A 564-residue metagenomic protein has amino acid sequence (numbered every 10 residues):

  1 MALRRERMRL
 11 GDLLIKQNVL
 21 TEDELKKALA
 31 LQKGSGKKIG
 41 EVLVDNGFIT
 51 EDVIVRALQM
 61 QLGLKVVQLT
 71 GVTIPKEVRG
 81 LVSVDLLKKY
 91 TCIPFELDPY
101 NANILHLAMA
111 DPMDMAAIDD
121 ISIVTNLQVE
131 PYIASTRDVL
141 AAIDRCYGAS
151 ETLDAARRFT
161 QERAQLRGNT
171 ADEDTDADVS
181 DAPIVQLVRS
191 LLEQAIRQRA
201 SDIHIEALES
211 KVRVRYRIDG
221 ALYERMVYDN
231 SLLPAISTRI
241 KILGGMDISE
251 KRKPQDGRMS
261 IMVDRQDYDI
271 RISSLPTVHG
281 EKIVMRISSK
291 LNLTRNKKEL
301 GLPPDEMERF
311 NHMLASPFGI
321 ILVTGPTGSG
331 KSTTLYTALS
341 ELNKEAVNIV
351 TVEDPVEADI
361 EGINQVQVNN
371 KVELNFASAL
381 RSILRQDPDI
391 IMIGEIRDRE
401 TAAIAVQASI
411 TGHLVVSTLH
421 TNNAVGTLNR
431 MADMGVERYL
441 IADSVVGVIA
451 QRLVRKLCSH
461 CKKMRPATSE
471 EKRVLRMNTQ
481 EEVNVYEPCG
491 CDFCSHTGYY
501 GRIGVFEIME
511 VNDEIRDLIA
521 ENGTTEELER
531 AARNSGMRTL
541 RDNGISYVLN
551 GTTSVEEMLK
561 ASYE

Functional and structural regions predicted by a protein language model:
M1-I39, V44-L62: An alpha-helical, amphipathic repeat domain used for nucleic-acid recognition, typified by the mTERF helical solenoid
R4, I15, K33, A108-M115 (+6 more regions): Ordered, soluble secondary-structure elements with a strong preference for glycine-centered loop motifs and nearby
E24, I54, A117-D120, V139-A142 (+5 more regions): Hydrophobic side chains in well-ordered alpha-helices
L25-K26, K65-V72, Q128-I133, D154 (+4 more regions): Interdomain boundary/hinge elements
E41-I123, D256-L275: Polyanionic, low-complexity intrinsically disordered segments
D85, R137-E193, Q198: Charged, low-hydrophobicity low-complexity segments
A108-T152, P304-H312: Short glycine/Trp-rich loop-beta-loop segment that forms part of the substrate-binding cleft
S180-Q194, Q198-E564: Short, flexible helix-loop junctions that flank or precede catalytic/ligand sites
